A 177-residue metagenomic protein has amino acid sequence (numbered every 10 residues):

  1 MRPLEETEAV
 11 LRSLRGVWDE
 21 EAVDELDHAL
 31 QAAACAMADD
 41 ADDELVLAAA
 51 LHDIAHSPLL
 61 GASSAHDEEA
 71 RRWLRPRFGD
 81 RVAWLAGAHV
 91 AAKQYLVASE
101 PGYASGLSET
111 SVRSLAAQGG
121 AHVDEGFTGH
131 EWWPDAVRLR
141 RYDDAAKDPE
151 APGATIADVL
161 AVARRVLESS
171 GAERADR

Functional and structural regions predicted by a protein language model:
M1-R177: Metal-dependent phosphohydrolase cores
